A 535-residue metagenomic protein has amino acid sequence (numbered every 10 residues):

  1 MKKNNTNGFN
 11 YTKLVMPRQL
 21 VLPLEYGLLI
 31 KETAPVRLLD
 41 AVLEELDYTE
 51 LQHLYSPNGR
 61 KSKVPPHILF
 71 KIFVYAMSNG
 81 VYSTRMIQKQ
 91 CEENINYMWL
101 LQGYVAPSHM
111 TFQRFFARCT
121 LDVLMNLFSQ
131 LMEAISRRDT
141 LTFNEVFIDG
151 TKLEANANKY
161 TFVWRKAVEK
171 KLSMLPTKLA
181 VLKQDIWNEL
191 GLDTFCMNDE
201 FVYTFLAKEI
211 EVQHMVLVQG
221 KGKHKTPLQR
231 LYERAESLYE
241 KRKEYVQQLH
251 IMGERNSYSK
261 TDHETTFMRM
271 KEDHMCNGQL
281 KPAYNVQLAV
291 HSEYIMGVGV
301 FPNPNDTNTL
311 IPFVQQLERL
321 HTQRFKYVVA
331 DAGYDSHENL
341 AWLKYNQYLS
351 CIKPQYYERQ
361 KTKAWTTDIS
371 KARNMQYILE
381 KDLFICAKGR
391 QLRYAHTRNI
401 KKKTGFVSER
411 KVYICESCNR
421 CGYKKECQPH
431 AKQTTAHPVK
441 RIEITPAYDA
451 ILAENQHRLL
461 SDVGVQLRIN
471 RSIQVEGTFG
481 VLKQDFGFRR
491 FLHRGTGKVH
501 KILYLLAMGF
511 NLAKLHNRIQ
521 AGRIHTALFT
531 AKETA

Functional and structural regions predicted by a protein language model:
M1-R37: Hydrophobic alpha-helical membrane-insertion signals
N7, K13, F73, G80-E93 (+1 more regions): Anion-binding and metal-coordination hotspots
Y26, L51, N96-Y97, E264 (+1 more regions): Glycine-rich, flexible loop/turn motifs
K31, R60-I68, N79, S83 (+2 more regions): Generic, well-ordered alpha-helical segments
K31-V74: Basic, short loop/linker segments at the boundary and entry of helix-turn-helix/winged-helix-like folds
E44-Q52, S78-Y82, E93-L100: Short helix-loop boundary/capping segments at the starts of domains
K61, W99-Y104, E133-A134: Catalytic micro-motifs at enzyme active sites that drive phosphoryl/nucleotidyl and oxygen chemistry
